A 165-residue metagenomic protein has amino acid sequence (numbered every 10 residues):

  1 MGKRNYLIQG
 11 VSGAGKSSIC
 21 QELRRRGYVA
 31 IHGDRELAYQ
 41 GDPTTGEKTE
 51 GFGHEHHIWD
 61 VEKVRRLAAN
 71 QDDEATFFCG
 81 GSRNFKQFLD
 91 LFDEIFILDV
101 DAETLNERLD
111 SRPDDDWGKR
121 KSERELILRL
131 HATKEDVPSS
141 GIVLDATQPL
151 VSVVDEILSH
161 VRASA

Functional and structural regions predicted by a protein language model:
G10: The Walker A (P-loop) glycine that initiates the GxxxxGKT/S ATP-binding motif of P-loop NTPases
G15: Conserved glycine(s) of the Walker
S18: Conserved Walker
Q21-V64: Conserved substrate/cofactor phosphate-moiety recognition/catalytic segment in nucleotide-dependent phosphotransferases
G51-E94, L98-D99: Glycine-rich phosphate-binding loop used to anchor ATP phosphates in small-molecule kinases, encompassing both
F85, D114-A165: Small-molecule kinase domains that catalyze NTP-dependent phosphoryl transfer to phosphate-bearing small molecules
L91-S111, L144: Conserved phosphate-donor/acceptor-positioning beta-strand/loop module used by diverse small-molecule
